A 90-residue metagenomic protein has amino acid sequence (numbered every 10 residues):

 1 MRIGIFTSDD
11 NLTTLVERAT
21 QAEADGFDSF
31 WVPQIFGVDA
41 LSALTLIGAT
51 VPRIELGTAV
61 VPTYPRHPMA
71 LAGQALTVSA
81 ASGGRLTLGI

Functional and structural regions predicted by a protein language model:
M1-A59: N-terminal beta1-alpha1-beta2 module of alpha/beta enzyme domains
M1-S8, P65-I90: Flexible, glycine-rich active-site loops centered on histidine and acidic residues that chelate a metal or position
P62: Short, glycine-rich nucleotide/cofactor-binding loops
